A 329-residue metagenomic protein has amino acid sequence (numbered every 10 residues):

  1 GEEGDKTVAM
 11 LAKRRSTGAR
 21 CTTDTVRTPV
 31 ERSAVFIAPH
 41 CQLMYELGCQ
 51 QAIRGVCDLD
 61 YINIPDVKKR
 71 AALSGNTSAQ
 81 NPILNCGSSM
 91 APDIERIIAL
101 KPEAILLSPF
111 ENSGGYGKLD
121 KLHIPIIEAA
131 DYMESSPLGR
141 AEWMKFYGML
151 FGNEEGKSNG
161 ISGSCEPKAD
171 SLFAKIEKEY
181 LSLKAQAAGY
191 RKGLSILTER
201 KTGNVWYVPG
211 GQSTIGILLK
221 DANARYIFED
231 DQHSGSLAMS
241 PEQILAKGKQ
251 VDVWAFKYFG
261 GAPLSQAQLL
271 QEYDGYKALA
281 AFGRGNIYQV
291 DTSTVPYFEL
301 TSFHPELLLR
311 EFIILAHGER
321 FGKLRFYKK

Functional and structural regions predicted by a protein language model:
E3-E111: A short, structured surface patch at a secondary-structure boundary
E31, A38-Y45, E95-A99, G117 (+13 more regions): Solvent-exposed, polar/charged alpha-helical surfaces in well-ordered, non-transmembrane soluble domains, broadly
E31, Q50-I53, K101-E103, L122-P125 (+5 more regions): Loop/turn elements at helix/coil->beta-strand transitions in domains of secreted/extracellular proteins
M44-G48, Y116-L119, P209-G211: Short, solvent-exposed loop/turn and secondary-structure capping segments
K69-L84, K220-G235, A281: A local structural motif
A104-V205, E229, N286-Q289, S293-K329: Extracytoplasmic substrate-binding proteins
E179-A267: Flexible, glycine-rich surface segments
S234-G318: C-terminal soluble interaction/assembly domains
